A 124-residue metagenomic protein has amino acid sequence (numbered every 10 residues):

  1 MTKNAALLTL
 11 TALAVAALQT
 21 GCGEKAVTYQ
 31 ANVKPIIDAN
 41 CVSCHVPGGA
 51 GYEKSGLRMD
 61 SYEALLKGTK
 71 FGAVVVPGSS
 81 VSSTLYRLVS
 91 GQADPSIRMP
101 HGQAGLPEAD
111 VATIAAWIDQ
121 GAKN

Functional and structural regions predicted by a protein language model:
M1-T9: Bacterial N-terminal signal peptides that target proteins for export
T9-Q19: Bacterial N-terminal signal peptides
Q19-N124: Aromatic- and Gly/Pro-enriched helix-to-coil junctions and flexible linker segments
